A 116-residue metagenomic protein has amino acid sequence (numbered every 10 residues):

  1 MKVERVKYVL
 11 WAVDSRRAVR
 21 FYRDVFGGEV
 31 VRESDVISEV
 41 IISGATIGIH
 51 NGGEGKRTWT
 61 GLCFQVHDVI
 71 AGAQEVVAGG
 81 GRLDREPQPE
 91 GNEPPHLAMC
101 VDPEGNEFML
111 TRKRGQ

Functional and structural regions predicted by a protein language model:
M1, G79-Q116: Vicinal oxygen chelate
M1-V19, G44-T46, T60-L62, R112-Q116: N-terminal beta-strand motif that seeds the catalytic metal site of vicinal oxygen chelate
R17, S34-S38, E93: Short glycine/proline-centered loop/turn elements that form peptide/ligand docking sites
A18-R23, V76, G105: Conserved active-site tyrosine of GNAT-family acetyltransferases
G27-E33, R82-P87: Short secondary-structure junctions
G28-T60, E107-K113: Conserved short beta-strand elements that form part of the metal-binding/catalytic scaffold of enzyme active sites
S38, T60-L62, P94-A98: Short beta-strand micro-motifs in enzyme catalytic cores
L62-E90: Mid-chain, well-packed structural core segment of small domains
